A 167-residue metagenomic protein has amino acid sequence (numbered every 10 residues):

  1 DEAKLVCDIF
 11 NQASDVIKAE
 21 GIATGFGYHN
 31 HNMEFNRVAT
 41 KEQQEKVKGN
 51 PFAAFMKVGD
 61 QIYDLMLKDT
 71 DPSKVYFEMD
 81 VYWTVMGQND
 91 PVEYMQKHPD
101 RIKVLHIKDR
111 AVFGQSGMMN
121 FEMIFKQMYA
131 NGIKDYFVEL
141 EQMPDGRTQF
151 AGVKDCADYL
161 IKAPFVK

Functional and structural regions predicted by a protein language model:
D1-Y76, F150: Active-site acidic/histidine proton-transfer and metal-coordination neighborhood in alpha/beta enzyme cores
I9-E20, L65-S73, Y94-K97, R101 (+3 more regions): Alpha-helical structural signal in soluble globular domains
F26, A54-D100, D155-I161: Extended, compositionally biased low-complexity polar/Lys-Gly-rich tracts and adjacent boundary/linker regions are
F26-Y28, V75-M79, K103-I107, Y136-E139: Hydrophobic faces of well-ordered beta-strands that scaffold small-molecule active sites in alpha/beta enzyme cores
K46-K48, F52-K57, W83-K134, Q142-A151: Gly/Pro-rich active-site loop or hairpin
R147-K167: C-terminal helical cap(s) of enzyme catalytic domains, especially alpha/beta-barrels
